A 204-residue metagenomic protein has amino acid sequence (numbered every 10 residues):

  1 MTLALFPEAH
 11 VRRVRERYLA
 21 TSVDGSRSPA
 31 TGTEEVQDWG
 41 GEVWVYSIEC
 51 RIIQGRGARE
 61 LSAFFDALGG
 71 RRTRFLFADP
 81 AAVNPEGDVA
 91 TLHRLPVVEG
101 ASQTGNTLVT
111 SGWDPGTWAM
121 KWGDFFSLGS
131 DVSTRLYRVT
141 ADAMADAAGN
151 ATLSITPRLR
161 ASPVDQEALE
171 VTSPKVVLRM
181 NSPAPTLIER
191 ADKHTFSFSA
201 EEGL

Functional and structural regions predicted by a protein language model:
M1-L204: Extracellular/virion structural assembly segments
